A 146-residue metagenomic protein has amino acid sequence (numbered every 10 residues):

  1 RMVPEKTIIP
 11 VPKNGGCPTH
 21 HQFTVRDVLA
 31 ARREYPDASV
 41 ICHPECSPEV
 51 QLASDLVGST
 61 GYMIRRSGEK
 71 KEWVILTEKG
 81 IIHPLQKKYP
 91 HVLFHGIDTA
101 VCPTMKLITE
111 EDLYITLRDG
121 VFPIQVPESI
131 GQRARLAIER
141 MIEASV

Functional and structural regions predicted by a protein language model:
R1-V146: The feature marks the mature, well-folded catalytic cores of soluble enzymes
